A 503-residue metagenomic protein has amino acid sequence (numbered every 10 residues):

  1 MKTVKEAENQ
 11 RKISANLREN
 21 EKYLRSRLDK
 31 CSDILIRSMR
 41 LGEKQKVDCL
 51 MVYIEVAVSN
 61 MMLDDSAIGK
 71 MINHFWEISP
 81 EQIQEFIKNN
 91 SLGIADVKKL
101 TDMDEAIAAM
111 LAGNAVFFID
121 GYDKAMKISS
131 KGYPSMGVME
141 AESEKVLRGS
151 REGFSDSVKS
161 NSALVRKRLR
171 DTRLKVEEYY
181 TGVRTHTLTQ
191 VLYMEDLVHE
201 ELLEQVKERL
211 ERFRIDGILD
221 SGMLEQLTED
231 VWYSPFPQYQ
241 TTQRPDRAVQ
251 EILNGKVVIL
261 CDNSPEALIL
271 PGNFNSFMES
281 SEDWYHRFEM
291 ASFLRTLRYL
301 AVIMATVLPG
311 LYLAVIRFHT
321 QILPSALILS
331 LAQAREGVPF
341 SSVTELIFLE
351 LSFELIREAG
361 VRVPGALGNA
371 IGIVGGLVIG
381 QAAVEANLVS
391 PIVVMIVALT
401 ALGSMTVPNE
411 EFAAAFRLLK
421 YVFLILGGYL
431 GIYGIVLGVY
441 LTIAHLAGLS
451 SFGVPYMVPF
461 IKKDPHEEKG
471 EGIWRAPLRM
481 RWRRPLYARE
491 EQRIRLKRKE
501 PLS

Functional and structural regions predicted by a protein language model:
M1-V307, S325, L446-S503: Membrane-embedded alpha-helical signal segments
L311-A314, Q321-S503: Generic detector of multi-pass transmembrane helix bundles and their immediately adjacent loops in polytopic membrane
